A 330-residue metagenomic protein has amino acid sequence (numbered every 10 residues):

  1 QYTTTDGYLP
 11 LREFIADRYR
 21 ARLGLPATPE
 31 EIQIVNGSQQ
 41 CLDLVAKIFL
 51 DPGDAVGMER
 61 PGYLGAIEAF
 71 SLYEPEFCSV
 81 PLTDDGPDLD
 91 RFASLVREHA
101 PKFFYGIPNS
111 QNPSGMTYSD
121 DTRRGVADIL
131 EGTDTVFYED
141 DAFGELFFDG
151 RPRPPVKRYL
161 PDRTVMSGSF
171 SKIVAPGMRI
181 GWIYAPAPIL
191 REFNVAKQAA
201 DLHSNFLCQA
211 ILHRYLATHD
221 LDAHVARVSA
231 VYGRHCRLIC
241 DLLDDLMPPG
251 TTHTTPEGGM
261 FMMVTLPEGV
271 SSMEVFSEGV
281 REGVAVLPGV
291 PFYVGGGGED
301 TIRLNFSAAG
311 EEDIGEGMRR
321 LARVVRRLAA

Functional and structural regions predicted by a protein language model:
Q1-D134, G144-R163, Y232, E312 (+1 more regions): Conserved core of the PLP fold type I
G7, H213, A230-C240, T252-T265 (+1 more regions): Conserved glycine-rich beta-strand-loop-beta hairpin in the small C-terminal domain of fold type I
R158-A230: Conserved core segment of the aminotransferase class I/II
P186-A187, A217, T265-P267, S307-A309: Residue-level recognition of strand-loop junctions within catalytic nucleotide-signaling folds
V270-V275, E312-E316: Short, conserved charged micro-motifs
R281, G295-A330: PLP-dependent enzyme catalytic core of the Aspartate aminotransferase-like
